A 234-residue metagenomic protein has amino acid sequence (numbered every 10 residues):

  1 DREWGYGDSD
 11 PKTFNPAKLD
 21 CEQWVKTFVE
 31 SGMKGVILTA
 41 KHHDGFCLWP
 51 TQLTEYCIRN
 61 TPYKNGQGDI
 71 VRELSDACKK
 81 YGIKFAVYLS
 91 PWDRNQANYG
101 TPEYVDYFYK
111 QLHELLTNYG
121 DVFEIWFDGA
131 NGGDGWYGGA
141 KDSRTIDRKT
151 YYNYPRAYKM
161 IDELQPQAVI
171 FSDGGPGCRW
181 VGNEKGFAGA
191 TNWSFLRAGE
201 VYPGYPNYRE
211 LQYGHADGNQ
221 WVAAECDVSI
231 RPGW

Functional and structural regions predicted by a protein language model:
D1-W234: Mature catalytic domains of secreted/periplasmic carbohydrate-active enzymes
